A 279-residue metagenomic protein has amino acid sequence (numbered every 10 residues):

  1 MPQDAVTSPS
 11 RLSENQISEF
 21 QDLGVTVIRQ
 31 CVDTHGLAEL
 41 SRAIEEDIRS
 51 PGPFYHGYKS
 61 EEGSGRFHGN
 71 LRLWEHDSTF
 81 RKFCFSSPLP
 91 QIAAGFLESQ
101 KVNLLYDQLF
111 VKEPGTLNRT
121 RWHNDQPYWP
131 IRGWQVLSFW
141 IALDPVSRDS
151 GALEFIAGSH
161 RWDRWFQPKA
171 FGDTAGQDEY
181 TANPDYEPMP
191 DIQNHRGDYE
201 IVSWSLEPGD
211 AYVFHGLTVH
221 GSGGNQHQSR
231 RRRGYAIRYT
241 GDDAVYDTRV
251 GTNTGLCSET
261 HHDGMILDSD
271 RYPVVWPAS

Functional and structural regions predicted by a protein language model:
M1-L23, I28-W122, P127-P130, C257 (+2 more regions): Non-heme Fe(II)-dependent double-stranded beta-helix
P2-A5, S50, F54, Y58-K59 (+4 more regions): Non-heme Fe(II)/2-oxoglutarate
D33-T34, F110-K112, P127, V146 (+3 more regions): Short, solvent-exposed loop/turn segments at secondary-structure junctions
L89, S99, P114-T116, V146-R148 (+3 more regions): Short, charged/polar surface micro-motifs in flexible loops or helix N-caps
L97, N124-V136, Y199, L206 (+1 more regions): A short beta-loop-beta micro-motif enriched in histidine and acidic residues
Q108, N124, I141-P145, A157: Short, structured patches in soluble enzyme cores that scaffold and shape functional sites
P130-R148, S205-P208, V213, R238-G241: Short, conserved beta-strand element in jelly-roll/cupin
R148-V219: Double-stranded beta-helix
